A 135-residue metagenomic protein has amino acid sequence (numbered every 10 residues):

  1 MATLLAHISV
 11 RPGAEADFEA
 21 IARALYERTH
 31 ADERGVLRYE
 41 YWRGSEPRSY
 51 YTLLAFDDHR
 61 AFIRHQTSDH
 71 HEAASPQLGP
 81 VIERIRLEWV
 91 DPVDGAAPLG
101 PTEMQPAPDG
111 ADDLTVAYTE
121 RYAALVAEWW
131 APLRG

Functional and structural regions predicted by a protein language model:
A2-S9, E40-S68, R86-P92, E103-A107: Short, well-ordered beta-strand segments in beta-rich or mixed alpha/beta enzyme and ligand-binding folds
S9-E19: Short, surface-exposed ligand-recognition loops at beta-strand->loop->(often short) alpha-helix junctions that present
A14-A16, R60, G95: Residue-level signal for secondary-structure boundary sites
A24, R28-L37, A55-V90, E120-G135: An amphipathic, aromatic/His-enriched active-site/gating alpha helix that lines ligand/cofactor pockets
D91-G135: Acidic/histidine-enriched, glycine/proline-rich intrinsically disordered or flexible terminal extensions
